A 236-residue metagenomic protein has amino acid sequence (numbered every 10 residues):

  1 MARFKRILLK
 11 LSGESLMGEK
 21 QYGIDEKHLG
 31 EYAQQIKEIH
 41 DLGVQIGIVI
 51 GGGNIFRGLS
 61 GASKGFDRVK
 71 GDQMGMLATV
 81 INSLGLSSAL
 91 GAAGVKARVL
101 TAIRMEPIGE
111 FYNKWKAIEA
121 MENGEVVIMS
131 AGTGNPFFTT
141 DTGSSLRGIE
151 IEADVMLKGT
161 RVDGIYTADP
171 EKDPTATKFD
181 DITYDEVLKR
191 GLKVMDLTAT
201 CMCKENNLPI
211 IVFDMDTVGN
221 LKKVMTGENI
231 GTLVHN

Functional and structural regions predicted by a protein language model:
M1-N236: C-terminal catalytic "cap/lid" subdomain
